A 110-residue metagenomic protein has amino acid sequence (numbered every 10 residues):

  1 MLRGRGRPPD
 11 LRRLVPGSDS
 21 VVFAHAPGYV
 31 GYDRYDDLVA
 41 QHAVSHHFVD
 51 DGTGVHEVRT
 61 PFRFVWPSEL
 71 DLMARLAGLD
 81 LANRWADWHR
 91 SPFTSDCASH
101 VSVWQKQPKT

Functional and structural regions predicted by a protein language model:
L2-L72: SAM-dependent methyltransferase
P61-T110: C-terminal lobe and adjacent flexible extensions of AdoMet/dcAdoMet transferase-like proteins
